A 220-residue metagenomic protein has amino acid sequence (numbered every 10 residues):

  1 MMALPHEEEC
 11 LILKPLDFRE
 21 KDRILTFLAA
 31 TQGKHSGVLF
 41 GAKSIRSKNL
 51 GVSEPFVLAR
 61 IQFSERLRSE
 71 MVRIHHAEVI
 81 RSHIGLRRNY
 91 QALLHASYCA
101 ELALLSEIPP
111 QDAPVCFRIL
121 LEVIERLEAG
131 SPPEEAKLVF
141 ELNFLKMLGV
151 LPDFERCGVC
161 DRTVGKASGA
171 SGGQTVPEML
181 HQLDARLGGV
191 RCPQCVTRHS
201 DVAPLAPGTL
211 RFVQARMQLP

Functional and structural regions predicted by a protein language model:
M1-P220: Non-catalytic alpha-helical scaffolds and adjoining flexible linkers that form interface surfaces for assembly
